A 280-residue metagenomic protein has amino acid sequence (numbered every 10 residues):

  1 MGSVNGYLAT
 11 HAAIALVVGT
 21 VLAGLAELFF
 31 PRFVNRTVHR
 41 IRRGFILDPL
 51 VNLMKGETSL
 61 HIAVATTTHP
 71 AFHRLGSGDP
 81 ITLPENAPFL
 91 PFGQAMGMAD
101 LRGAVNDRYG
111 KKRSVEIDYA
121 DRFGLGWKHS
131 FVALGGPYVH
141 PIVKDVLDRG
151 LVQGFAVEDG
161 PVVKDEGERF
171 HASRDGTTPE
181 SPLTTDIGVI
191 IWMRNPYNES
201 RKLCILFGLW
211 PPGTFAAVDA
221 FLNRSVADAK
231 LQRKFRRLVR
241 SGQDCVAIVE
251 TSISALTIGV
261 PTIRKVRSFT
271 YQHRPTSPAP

Functional and structural regions predicted by a protein language model:
M1-V38: Hydrophobic, helix-forming membrane-interacting segments
F33-P280: Solvent-exposed alpha-helical segments and adjacent loops that form catalytic or protein-interaction surfaces
